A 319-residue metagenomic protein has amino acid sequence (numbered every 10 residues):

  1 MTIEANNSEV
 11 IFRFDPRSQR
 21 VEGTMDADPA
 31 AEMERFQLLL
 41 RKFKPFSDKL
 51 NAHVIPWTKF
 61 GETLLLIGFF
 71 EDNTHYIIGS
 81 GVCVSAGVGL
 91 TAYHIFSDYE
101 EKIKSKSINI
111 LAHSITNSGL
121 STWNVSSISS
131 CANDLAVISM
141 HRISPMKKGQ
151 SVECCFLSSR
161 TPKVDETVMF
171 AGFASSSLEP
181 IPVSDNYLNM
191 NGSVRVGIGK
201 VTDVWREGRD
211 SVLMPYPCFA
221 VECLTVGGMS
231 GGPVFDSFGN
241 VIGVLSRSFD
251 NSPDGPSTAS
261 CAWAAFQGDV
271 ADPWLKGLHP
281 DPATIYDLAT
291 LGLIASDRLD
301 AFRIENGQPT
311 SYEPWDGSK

Functional and structural regions predicted by a protein language model:
M1-A52: N-terminal targeting leaders that route proteins to membranes or the secretory/organellar pathways
A5-R13, F235-K319: C-terminal subregion of chymotrypsin/trypsin-like serine protease catalytic domains
L40-E62, F69-Y76, K102-K163: Conserved catalytic-core segment of clan PA serine endopeptidases
G61-T74, P145-E153, I181-P280: Active-site region of chymotrypsin-like
L64-A92: A conserved glycine-rich beta-strand in the N-terminal activation segment of trypsin-fold
G81-C83, V125, V201: Conserved hydrophobic positions within beta-strands
S97-Y99, F249-D250: A short acidic/small-residue loop/turn micro-motif
F156-S193: Short glycine/Trp-rich loop-beta-loop segment that forms part of the substrate-binding cleft
